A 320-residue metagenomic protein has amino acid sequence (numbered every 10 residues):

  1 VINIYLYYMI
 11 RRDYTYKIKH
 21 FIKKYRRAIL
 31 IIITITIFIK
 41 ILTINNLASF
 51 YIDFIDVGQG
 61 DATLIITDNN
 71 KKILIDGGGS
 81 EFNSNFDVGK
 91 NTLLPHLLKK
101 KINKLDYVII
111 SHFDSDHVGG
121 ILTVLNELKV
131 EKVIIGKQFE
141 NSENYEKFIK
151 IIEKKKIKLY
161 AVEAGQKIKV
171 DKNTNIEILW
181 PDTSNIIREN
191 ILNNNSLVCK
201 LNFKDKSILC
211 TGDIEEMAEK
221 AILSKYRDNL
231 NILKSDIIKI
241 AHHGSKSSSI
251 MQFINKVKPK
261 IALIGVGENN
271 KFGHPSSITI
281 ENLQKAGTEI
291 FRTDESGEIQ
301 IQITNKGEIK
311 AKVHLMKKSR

Functional and structural regions predicted by a protein language model:
V1-R320: Non-globular, low-confidence helical/coil segments that flank catalytic cores
